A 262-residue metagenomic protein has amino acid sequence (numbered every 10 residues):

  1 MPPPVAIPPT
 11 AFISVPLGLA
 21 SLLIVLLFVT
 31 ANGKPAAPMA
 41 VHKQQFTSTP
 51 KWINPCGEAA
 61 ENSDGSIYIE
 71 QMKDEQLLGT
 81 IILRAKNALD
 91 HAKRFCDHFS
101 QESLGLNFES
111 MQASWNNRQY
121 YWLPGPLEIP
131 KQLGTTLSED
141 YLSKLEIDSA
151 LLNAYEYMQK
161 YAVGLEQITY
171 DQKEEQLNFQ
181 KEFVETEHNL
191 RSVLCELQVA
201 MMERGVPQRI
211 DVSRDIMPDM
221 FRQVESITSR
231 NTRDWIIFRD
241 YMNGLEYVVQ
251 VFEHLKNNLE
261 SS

Functional and structural regions predicted by a protein language model:
M1-P4, E260-S262: A positional/structural detector of protein chain ends, strongest at the extreme C-terminus and weakly at the extreme
P2-E139: Leu/Val/Ala/Ile-rich N-terminal alpha-helices, chiefly Sec-type signal peptides and the beginnings
S66-T80, E139-N153, E175-N178, E182-E185 (+1 more regions): Non-transmembrane, amphipathic alpha-helical segments
Q76, L83-K86, D90, L152 (+7 more regions): Amphipathic alpha-helical interface elements that mediate macromolecular binding in regulatory proteins
S100, L104-N107, K173-L177, M202-G205 (+2 more regions): Structured alpha-helical bundle/scaffold domains in large eukaryotic membrane-trafficking regulators
W122-R214: Extended amphipathic alpha-helical interaction segments
P207-T228: Long, amphipathic, charge-rich alpha-helical segments that form helical bundles/coiled-coils
Q223-S262: A cross-kingdom marker for long, charged
